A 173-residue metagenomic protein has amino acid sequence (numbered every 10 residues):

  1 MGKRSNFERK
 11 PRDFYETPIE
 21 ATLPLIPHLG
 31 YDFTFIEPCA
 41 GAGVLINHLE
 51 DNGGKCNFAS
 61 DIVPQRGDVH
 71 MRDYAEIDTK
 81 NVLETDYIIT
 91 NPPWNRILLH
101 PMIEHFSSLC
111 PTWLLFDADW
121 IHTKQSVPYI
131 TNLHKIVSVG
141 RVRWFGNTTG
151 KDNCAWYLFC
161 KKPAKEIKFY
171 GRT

Functional and structural regions predicted by a protein language model:
M1-T173: Class I S-adenosyl-L-methionine-dependent methyltransferase catalytic core
